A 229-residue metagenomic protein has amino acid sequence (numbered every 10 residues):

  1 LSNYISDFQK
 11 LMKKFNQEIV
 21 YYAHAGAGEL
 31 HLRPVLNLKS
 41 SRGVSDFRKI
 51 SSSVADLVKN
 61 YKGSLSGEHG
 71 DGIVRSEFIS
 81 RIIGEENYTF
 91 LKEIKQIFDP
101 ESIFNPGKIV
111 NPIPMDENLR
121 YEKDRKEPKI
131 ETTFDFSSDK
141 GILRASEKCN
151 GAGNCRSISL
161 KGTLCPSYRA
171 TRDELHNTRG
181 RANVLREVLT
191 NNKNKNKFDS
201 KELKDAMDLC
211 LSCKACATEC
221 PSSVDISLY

Functional and structural regions predicted by a protein language model:
L1-Y22, G28-G67, E77-G107, N111-N118 (+2 more regions): Noncatalytic alpha-helical scaffold of FAD-dependent oxidoreductases
Y4, E174, V188-T190: Signal/transit-peptide handling
Q9, S51, A55, K95 (+6 more regions): Generic hydrophobic alpha-helical scaffold/packing signal
Q17, A23-A25, V110, S167-L185 (+2 more regions): Terminal amphipathic helices with adjacent charged low-complexity linkers/tails
S41, D173, N191-F198: Short, contiguous acidic/charged loop-to-helix segments that flank catalytic cores in large enzymes
D71: Phosphate/adenylate-binding glycine loop and adjacent helical scaffold
K129-T133, N191, K201-E202: Short Cys/His-rich Zn2+-coordinating modules
K195-L211: A cross-family structural signal marking well-folded subdomains
